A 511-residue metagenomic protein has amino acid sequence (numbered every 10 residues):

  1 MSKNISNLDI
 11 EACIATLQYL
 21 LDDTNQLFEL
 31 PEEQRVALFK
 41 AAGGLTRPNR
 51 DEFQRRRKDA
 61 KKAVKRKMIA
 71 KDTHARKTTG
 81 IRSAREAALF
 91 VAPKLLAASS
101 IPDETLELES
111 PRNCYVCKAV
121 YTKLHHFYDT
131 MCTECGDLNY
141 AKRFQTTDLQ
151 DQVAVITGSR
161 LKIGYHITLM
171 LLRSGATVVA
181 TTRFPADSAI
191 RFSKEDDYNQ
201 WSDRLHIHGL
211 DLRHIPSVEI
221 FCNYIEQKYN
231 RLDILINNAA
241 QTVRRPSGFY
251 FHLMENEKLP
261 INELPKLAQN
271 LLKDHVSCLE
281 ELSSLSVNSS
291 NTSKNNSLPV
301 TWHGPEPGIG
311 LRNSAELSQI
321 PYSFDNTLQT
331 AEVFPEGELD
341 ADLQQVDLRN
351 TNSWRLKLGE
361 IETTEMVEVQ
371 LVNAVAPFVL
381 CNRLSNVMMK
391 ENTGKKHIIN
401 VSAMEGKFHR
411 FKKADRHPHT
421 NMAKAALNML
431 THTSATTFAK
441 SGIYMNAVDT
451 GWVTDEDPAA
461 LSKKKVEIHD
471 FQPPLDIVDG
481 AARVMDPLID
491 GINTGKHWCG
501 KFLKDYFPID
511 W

Functional and structural regions predicted by a protein language model:
Y140-P185: Canonical Rossmann dinucleotide-binding motif of NAD(H)/NADP(H)-dependent dehydrogenases/reductases, specifically
S174-F192, H206, I234-N237, R244-K273: Conserved glycine-rich Rossmann-like NAD(P)H-binding loop of the short-chain dehydrogenase/reductase
D196-P216, P305-G310, L317-S318, W354 (+1 more regions): Rossmann-fold cofactor-recognition segment
S202-L205, Y224-N237: A glycine-rich helix->loop->beta "capping" turn within Rossmann-like NAD(P)(H)-dependent oxidoreductase domains
R204, R231, A435-T450, T494-F502: Conserved Rossmann-fold SDR core element
L279-V333, K464-W511: C-terminal helical subdomain
C381, A423: Active-site helix of classical SDR
